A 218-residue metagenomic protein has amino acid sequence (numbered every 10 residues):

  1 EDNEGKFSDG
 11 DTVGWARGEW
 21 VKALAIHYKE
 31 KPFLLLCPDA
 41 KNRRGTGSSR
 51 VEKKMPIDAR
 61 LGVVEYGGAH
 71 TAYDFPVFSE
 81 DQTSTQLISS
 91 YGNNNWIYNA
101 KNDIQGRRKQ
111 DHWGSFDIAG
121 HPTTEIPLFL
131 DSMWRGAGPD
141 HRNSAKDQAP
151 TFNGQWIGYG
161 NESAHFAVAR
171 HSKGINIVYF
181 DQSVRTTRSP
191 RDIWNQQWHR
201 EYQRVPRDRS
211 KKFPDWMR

Functional and structural regions predicted by a protein language model:
E1-R218: Short, well-structured segments within or immediately adjacent to enzyme catalytic domains that line ligand-binding
